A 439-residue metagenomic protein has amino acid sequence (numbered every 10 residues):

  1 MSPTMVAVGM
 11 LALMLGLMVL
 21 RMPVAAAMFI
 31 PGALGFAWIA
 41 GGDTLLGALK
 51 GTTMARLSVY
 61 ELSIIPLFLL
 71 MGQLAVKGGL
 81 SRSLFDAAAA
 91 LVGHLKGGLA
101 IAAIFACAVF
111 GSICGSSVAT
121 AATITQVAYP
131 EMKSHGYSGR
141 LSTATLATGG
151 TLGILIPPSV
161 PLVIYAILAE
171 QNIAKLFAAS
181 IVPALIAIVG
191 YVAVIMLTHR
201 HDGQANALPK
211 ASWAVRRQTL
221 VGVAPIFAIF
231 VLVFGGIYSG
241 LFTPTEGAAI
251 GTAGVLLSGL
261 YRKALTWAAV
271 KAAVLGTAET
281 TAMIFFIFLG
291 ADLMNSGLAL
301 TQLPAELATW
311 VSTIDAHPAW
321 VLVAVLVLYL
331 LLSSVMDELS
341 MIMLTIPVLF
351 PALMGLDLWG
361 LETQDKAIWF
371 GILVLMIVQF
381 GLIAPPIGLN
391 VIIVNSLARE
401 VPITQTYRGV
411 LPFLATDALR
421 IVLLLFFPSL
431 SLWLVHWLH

Functional and structural regions predicted by a protein language model:
M1-H439: Alpha-helical transmembrane segments of multi-pass membrane transport proteins
